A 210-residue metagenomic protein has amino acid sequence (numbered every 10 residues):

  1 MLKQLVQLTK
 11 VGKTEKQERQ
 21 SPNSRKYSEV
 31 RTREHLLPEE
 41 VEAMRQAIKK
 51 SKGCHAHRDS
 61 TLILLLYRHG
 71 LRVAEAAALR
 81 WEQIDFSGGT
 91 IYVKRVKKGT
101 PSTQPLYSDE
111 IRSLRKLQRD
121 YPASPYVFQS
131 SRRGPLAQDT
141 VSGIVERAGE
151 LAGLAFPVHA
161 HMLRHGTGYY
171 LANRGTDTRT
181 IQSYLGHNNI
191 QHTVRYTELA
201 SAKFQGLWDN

Functional and structural regions predicted by a protein language model:
M1-N210: Conserved catalytic core of the tyrosine transesterase superfamily
